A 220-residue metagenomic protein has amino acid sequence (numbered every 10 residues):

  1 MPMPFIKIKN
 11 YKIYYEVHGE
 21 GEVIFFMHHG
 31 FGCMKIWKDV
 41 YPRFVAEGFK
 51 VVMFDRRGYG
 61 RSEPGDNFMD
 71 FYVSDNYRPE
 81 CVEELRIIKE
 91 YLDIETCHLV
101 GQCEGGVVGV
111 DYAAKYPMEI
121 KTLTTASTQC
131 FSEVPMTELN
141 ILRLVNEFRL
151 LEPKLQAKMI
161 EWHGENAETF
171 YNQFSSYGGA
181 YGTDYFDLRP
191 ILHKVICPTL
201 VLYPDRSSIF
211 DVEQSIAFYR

Functional and structural regions predicted by a protein language model:
Y11-N67: Conserved HGGG/HGGXW glycine-rich cap/lid loop of the alpha/beta-hydrolase fold
A46, M53-V100: Active-site loop/oxyanion-hole signature of alpha/beta-hydrolase fold enzymes
D55, H98, K121-T124, H193: Residue in the alpha/beta-hydrolase core beta-strand immediately N-terminal to the catalytic nucleophile
V107-K115, E119-E152: Flexible "cap/lid" loop of the alpha/beta hydrolase fold
S176-I191: Active-site nucleophile elbow and catalytic-triad environment of alpha/beta-hydrolase enzymes
V195, V201-Y203: Short beta-strand/loop motif that positions the catalytic acidic residue of the alpha/beta-hydrolase fold
C197, D211-Y219: Short alpha-helix in the alpha/beta-hydrolase fold that links the catalytic acid
R206-F210: Acidic catalytic loop of the alpha/beta-hydrolase fold
